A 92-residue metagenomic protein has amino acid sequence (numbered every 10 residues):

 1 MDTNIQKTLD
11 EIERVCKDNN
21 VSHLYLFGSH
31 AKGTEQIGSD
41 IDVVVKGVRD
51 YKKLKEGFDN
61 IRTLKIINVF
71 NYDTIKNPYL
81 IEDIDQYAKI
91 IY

Functional and structural regions predicted by a protein language model:
M1-Y25, A31-I37, K46-Y92: Catalytic core of pol beta-like nucleotidyltransferases
